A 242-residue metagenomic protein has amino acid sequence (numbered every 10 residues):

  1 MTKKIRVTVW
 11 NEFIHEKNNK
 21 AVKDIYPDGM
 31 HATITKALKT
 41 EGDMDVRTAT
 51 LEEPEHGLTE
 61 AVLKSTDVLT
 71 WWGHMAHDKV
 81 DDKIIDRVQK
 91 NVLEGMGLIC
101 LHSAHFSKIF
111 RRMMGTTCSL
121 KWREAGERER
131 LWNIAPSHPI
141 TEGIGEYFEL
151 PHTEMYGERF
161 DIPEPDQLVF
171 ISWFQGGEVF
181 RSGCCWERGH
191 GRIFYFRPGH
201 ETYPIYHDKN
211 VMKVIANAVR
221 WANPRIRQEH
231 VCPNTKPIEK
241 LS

Functional and structural regions predicted by a protein language model:
M1-S65, P233-S242: Aromatic-Pro/Gly-enriched surface loop or interdomain linker that acts as a lid/target-recognition segment
T2-K4, F180, R188-S242: Extracellular ligand-binding/catalytic regions of CAZymes and related secreted enzymes and adhesion modules
T8-W10, L101, F196: Short hydrophobic segments within beta-strands
I14-H15, E53, M75-D78, A104-I109 (+1 more regions): Solvent-exposed loop/turn segments at secondary-structure junctions within structured extracellular/periplasmic domains
M44-R47, L120-Y195, C232: Catalytic beta-strand/loop cores that center a nucleophilic Ser/Cys/Thr and support acyl-enzyme chemistry
D67-V68, G97: Structural motif
V68-W72, Y195: Structural motif
A76-G143: A glycine-rich, often tryptophan-bearing local segment used as a flexible ligand/cofactor-contacting loop or short
